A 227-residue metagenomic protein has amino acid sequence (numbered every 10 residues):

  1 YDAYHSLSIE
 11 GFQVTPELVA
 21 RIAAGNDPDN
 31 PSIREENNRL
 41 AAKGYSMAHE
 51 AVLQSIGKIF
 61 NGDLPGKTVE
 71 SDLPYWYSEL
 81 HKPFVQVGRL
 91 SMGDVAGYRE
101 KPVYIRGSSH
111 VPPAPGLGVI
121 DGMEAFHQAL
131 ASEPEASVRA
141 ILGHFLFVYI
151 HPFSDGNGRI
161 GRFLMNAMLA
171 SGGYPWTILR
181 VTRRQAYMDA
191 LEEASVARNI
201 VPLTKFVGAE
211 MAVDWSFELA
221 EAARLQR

Functional and structural regions predicted by a protein language model:
Y1-R227: FIC/Doc superfamily catalytic core
